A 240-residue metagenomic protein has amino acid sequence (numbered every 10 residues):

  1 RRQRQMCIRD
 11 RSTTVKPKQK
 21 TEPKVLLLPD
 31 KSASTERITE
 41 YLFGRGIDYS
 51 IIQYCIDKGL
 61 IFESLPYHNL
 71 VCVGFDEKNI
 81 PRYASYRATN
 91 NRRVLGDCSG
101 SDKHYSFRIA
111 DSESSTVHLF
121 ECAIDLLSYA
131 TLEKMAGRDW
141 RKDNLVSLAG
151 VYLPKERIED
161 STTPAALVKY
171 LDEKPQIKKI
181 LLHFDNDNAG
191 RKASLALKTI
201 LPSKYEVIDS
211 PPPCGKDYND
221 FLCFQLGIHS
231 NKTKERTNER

Functional and structural regions predicted by a protein language model:
Q3-I8: Short, small-residue-biased leader/transition segments that mark boundaries at the very start of proteins
R11-A110: Basic, glycine-enriched DNA-binding surface that flanks or lies within the catalytic cores of DNA
L42, C72, N79, E121 (+3 more regions): Terminal peptide-recognition signature
L65-Y67, D111-S115, C122-I124, W140: Short gly/pro-enriched beta-turn/loop segments at secondary-structure junctions
E113-V117, K179-I180: Short active-site oxyanion
L119-I124, G150-L153: Conserved mixed alpha/beta catalytic, RNA-binding, or beta-rich assembly cores of soluble enzyme, regulatory
I124-D125, A193: Acidic, divalent-metal-coordinating active-site segment for phosphoryl/phosphodiester hydrolysis, typified by short
T131-R240: TOPRIM fold recognition
